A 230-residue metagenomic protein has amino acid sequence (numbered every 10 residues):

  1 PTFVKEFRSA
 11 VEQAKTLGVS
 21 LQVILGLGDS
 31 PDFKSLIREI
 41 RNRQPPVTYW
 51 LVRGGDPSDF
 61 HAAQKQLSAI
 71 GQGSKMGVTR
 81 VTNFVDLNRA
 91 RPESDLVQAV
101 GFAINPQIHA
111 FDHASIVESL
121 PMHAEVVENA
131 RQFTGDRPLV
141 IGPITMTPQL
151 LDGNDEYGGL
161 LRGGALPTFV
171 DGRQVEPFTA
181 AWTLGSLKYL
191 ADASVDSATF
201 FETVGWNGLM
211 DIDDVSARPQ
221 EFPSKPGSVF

Functional and structural regions predicted by a protein language model:
T2-N42, P57-S74, E118-L120: Aromatic-lined substrate-binding rim segments of carbohydrate-active enzymes
F7, S30-N42, F84-P92, F178-K188: Short, acidic/polar
F7-A10, V126-Q132, S186-K188: Structured alpha-helical segments in the cores of large, soluble enzyme domains
K15-L21, Q44-T48, Q72-K75, L96-Q98 (+2 more regions): Short, well-ordered coil/turn segments that N-cap beta-strands
R38-W50, P92-A103, G185-S197: Structural recognition of alpha->loop->beta junctions
R53-P177: Noncatalytic carbohydrate-binding groove/subsite architecture in carbohydrate-active enzymes
G142-S228: Aromatic/acidic polysaccharide-binding cleft in carbohydrate-active enzymes
